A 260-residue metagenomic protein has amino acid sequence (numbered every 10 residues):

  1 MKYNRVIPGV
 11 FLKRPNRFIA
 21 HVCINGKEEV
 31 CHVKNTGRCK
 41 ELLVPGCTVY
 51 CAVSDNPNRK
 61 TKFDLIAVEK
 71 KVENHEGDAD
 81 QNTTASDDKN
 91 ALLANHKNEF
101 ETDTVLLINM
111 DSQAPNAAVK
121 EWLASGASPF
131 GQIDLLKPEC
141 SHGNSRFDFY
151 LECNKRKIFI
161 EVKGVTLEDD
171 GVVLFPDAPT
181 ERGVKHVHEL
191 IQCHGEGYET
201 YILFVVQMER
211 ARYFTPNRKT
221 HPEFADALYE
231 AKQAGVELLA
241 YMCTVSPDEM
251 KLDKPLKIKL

Functional and structural regions predicted by a protein language model:
G9, F147-P176, L190: Conserved catalytic cores of phosphodiester-cleaving nucleases, focusing on short active-site segments
K13, V53-N58: Short, charged beta-turn/beta-strand-edge "cap" motif at the junction between a beta-strand and an adjacent loop
R17-H21: Short aromatic-glycine-enriched beta-strand elements
E29-C39: Short alpha-helix capping/helix-loop boundary micro-motifs
G37-Y50: Short nucleic-acid-contacting surface segments enriched for D/E, G, S/T with interspersed K/R
K40, N74-E76, T84-K97, V105-L136: Acidic-basic catalytic patches of nuclease active cores, encompassing PD-(D/E)XK and other metal-cofactor nuclease
G164, G171-E181, H188-T220, M242: Nucleic-acid nuclease catalytic cores
Q207-L260: Domain-level recognition of nuclease-like catalytic cores that cleave nucleotide substrates
